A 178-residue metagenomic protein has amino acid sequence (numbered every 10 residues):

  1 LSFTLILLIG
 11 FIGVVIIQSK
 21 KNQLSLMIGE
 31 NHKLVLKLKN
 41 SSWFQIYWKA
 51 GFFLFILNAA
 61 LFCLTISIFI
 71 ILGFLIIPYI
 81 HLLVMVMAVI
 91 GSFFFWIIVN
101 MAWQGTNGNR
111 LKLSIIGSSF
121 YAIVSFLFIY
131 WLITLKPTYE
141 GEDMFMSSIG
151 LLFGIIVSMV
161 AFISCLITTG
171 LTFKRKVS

Functional and structural regions predicted by a protein language model:
L1-Q18, I77-M87, G150-V160: Alpha-helical transmembrane segments
I12-H32, F93-M101, L166-T172: Membrane-water interface of transmembrane alpha-helices
M27-W43: Juxtamembrane inter-helical linkers in multi-pass membrane proteins
N40-F62: Interfacial helix-start motif at the membrane-water boundary
P78-N100, Y121-F126, V157-A161: Generic alpha-helical transmembrane segments
W103-V124, R175-S178: Membrane-helix boundary/juxtamembrane motif in polytopic membrane proteins
N109-L111, E140-I156: Membrane-interface segments at the starts/ends of alpha-helical transmembrane spans
S119-Y139: Hydrophobic alpha-helical transmembrane segments in multi-pass integral membrane proteins
